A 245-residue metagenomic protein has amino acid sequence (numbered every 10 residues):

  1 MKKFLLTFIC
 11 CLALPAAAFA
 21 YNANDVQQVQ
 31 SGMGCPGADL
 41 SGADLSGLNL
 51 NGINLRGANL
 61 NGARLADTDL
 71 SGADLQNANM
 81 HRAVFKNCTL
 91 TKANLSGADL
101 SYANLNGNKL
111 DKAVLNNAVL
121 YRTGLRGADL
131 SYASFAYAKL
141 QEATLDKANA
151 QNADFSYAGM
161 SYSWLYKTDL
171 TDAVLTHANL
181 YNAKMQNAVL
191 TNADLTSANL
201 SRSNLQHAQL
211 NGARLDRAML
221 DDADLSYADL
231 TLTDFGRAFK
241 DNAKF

Functional and structural regions predicted by a protein language model:
M1-F4: Positively charged n-region of N-terminal signal peptides that target proteins for export
T7-P15: Bacterial N-terminal signal peptides
A16-A20: Sec/Tat signal peptide C-region and signal peptidase I cleavage site
Y21-F245: Tandem repeat scaffolds
